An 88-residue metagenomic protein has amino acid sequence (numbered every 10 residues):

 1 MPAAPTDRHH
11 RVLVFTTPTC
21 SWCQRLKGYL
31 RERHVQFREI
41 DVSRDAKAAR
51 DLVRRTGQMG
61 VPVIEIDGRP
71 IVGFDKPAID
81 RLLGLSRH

Functional and structural regions predicted by a protein language model:
M1-A3, R87-H88: Secretory/periplasmic and organellar redox-cofactor proteins
P2-Q36: Local sequence-structure signature of Cys/Sec-based thiol-disulfide redox active-site neighborhoods
S21, K47, A78: Short alpha-helical
V35-A48, Q58: Thiol-based oxidoreductase modules, predominantly thioredoxin-like and allied folds used for disulfide exchange
R54-G60: Major-groove DNA-recognition helix of helix-turn-helix-type DNA-binding domains
P62-V72: A short, hydrophobic beta-strand/beta-hairpin element that forms part of a small beta-sheet core
I79-H88: Thiol-/selenol-based redox modules, centered on thioredoxin-like and closely related oxidoreductase domains
